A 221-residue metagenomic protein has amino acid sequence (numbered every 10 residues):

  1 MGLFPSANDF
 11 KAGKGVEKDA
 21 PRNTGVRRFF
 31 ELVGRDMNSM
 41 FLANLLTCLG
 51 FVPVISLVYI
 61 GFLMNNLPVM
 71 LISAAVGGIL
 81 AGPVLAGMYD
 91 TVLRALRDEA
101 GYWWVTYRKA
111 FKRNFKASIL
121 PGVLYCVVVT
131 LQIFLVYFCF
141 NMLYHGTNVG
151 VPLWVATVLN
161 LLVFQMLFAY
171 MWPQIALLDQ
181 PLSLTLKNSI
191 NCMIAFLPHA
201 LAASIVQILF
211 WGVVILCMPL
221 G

Functional and structural regions predicted by a protein language model:
M1-Y137, N141-L143, G150, L167-A169 (+1 more regions): Helix-coil boundary and N-terminal low-complexity module in membrane systems
P152-F164: Alpha-helical transmembrane segments of multi-pass membrane proteins
